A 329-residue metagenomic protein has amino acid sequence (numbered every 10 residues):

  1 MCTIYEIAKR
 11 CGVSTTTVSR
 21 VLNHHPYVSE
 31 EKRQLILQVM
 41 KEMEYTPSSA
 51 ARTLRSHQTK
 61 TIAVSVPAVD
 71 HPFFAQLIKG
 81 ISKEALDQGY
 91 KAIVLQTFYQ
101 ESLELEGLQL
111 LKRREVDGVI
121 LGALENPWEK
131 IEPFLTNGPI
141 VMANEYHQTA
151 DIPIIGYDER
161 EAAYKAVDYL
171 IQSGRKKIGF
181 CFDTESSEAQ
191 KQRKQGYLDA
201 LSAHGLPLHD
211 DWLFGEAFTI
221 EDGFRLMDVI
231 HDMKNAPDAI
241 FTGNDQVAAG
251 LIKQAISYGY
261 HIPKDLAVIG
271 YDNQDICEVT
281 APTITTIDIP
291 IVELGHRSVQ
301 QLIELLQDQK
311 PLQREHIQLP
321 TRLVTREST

Functional and structural regions predicted by a protein language model:
M1-T59, F73: N-terminal helix-turn-helix DNA-binding module of bacterial transcription factors
T17-R20, L54-D70, Y169, K177-T184: Short beta-strand segments enriched in small/hydrophobic residues
Y45-L110, R114-D117, L198, H209: Amphipathic helical "hinge" segments at domain boundaries
P67-Q76, V94-L103, I155-K165, C181-L226 (+4 more regions): Hinge/beta->alpha junction and helix N-cap segments in small-molecule ligand-binding domains
Y99, L121-K165, Q246, D272-I284: Flexible loop/hinge segments that line or gate small-molecule binding clefts
K177, L208-W212, I262-A267: Short acidic capping loops at alpha-helix termini that bridge into adjacent secondary structure
D228-T329: Flexible loop/turn connectors
